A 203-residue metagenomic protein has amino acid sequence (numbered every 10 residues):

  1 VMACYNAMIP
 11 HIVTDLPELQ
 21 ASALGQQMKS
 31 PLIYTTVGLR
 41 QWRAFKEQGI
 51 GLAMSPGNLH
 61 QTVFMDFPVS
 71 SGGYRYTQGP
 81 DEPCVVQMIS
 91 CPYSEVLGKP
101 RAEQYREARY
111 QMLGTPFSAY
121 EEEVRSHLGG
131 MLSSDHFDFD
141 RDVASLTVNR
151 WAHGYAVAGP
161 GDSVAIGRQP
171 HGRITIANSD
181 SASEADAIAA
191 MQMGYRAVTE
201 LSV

Functional and structural regions predicted by a protein language model:
V1-A7, A119-V124: A short, hydrophobic secondary-structure junction motif
M2-S55: Glycine-rich loop(s) and the adjacent beta-strand/alpha-helix scaffold that form part
G38, A44-V203: Conserved flavin/dinucleotide-binding core of flavoenzymes
